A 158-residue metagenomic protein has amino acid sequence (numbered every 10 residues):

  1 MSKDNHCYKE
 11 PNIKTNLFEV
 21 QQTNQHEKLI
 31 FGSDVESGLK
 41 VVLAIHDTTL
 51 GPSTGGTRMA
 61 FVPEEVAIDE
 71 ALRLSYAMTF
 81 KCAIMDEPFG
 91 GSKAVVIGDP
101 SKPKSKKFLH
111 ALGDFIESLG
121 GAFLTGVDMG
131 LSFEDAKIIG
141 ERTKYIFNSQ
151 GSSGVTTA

Functional and structural regions predicted by a protein language model:
M1-T157: N-terminal ligand-binding/catalytic initiation module
